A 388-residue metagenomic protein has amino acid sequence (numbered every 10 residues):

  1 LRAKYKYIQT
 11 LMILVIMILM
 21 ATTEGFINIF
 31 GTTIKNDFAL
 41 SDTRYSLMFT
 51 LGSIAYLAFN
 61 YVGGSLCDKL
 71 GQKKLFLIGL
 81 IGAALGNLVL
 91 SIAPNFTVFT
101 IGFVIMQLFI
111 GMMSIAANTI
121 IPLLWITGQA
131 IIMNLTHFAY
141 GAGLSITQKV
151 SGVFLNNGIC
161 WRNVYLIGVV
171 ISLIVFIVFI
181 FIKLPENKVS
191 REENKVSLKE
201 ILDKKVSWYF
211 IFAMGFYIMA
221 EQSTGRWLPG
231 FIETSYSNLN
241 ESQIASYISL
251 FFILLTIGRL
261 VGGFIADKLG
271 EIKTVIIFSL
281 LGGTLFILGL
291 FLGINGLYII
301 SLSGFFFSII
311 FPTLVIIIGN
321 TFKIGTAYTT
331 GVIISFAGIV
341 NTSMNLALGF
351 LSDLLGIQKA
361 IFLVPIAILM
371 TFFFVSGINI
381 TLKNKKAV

Functional and structural regions predicted by a protein language model:
I8-D42, T224-P229: Extracytoplasmic
G25, G52-Y61, S145, F252-L260 (+1 more regions): Residue-level signature of mid-helix packing/kink "hotspots" within the transmembrane helices of 12-pass Major
I27-N28, K205-T256: Extracytoplasmic gate region of multi-pass secondary transporters
A39, G71, I92-T97, I126 (+3 more regions): Helix-breaking motifs and short loop linkers at transmembrane-helix boundaries and internal kinks in secondary membrane
A58-T97: Conserved MFS/SLC helix-loop-helix module at the cytosolic interface between two early adjacent transmembrane helices
G102-F138: Cytoplasmic helix-loop-helix junction between adjacent transmembrane helices in 12-TM secondary transporters
T127, I132-L184: Helix-loop-helix hairpin linking two adjacent transmembrane segments in secondary transporters
L269-L314: C-terminal transmembrane helical hairpin of 12-TM major facilitator-type secondary transporters
